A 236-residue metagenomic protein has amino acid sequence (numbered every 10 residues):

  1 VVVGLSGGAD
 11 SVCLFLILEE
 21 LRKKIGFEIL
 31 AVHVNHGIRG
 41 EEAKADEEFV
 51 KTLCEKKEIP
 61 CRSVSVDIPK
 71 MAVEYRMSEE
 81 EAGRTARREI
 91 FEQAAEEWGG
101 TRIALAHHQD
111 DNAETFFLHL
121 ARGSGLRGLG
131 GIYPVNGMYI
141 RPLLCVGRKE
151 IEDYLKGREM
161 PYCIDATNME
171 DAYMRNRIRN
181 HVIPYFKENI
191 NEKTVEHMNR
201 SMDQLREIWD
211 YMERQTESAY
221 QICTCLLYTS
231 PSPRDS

Functional and structural regions predicted by a protein language model:
V1-H181: Core alpha/beta nucleotide-donor-binding catalytic domains of modification enzymes
E159-P161, T224-L227: Short acidic (Asp/Glu) and glycine-rich catalytic loops that position anionic groups and cofactors
H181-K187: Helix-loop "lid/cap" segments that line or gate small-molecule binding pockets
K187-Y211, Q215, S230: An accessory alpha-helical subdomain
E217-T224: An N-terminal amphipathic alpha-helical segment
Y228-S236: Single conserved hydrophobic/aromatic residue that forms the stacking wall/gate of nucleotide- or nucleobase-binding
